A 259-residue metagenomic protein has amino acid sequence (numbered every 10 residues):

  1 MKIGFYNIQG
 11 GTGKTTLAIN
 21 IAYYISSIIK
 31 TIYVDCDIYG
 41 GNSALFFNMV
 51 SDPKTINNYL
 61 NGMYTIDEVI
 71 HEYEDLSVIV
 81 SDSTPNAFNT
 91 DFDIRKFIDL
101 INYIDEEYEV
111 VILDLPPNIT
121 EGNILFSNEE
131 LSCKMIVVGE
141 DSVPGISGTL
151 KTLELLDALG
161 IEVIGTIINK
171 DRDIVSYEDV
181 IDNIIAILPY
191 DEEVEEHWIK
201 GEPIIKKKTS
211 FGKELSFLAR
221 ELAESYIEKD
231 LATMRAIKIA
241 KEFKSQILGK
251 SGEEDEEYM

Functional and structural regions predicted by a protein language model:
K2, Y33, V78, I184-I187: Conserved beta-strand scaffold positions in the cores of enzyme catalytic domains, especially in NTP/NDP-utilizing
K2-Y39: Walker A/P-loop phosphate-binding motif and the immediately C-terminal alpha-helix
I8, C36-D37, S81-D82, L115-P116 (+1 more regions): Fold-independent oxyanion-binding glycine-rich loops and adjacent beta-strand/coil segments at enzyme active sites
Y33-E106, I199-K200: P-loop/Walker-type NTP enzyme "switch/lid" segment
Y39, D93-K96, I104, P144-G148 (+2 more regions): Helical mechanochemical/support elements of P-loop NTPase systems and associated helical scaffolds
D105-E106, V110, L115-I199: Conserved catalytic-core segment of NTP-binding enzymes
D157-M259: C-terminal lobe/tail of nucleotide-utilizing enzymes
